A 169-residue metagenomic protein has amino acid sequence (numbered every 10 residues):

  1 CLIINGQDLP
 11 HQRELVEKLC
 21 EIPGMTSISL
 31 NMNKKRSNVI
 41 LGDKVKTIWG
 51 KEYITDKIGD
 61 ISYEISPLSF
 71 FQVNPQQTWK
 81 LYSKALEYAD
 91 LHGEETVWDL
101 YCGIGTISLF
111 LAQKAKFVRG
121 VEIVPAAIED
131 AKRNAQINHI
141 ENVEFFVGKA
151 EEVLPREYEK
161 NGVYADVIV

Functional and structural regions predicted by a protein language model:
C1-D8: Carbohydrate-binding surface patches
H11-E17, E21-I22, T26-V169: Rossmann-like S-adenosyl-L-methionine
